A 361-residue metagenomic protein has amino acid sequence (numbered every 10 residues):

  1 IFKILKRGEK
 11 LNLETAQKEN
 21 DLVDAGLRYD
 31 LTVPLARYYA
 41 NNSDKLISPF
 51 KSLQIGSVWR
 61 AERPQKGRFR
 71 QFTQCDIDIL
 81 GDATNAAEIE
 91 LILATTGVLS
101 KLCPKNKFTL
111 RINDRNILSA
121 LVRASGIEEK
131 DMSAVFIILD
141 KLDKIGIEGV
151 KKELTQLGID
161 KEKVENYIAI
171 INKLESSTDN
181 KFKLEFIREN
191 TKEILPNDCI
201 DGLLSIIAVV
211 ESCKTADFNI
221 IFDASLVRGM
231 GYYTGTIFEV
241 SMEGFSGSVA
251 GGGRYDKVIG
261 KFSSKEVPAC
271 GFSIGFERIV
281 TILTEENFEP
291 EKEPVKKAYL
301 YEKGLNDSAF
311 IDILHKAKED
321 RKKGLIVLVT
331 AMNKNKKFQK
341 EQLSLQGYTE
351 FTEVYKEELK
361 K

Functional and structural regions predicted by a protein language model:
I1-A25: Polyanion/phosphate-binding surface patch
G8-K10, V33, A61, N116: Short loop/turn segments at secondary-structure transitions that flank enzyme active sites
L11, D143-I145, Q339, K361: Short, charged, surface-exposed secondary-structure boundary motifs
Q17-L22, D30-D44, K51-K105, L154-K361: Positively charged, Gly/Ser-enriched RNA/tRNA-binding surfaces
L27, N113, I274: A conserved hydrophobic position in a structured secondary element of the catalytic/binding core that shapes
N106-N116, V135, I221-S225: Short, surface-exposed recognition loops or helix-turn segments adjacent to catalytic cores
I112-E153: Short terminal or interdomain "cap/linker" segment that borders an active site or interface and mediates
